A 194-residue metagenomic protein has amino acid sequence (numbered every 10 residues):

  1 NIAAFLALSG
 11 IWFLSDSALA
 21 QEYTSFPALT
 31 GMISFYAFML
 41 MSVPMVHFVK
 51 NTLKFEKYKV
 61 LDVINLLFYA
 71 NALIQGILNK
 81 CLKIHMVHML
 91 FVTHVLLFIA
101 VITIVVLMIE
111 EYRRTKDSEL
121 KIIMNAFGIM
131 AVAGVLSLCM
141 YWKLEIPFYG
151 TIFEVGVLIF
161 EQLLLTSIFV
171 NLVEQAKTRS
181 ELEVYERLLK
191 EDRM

Functional and structural regions predicted by a protein language model:
N1-L6, I11: Juxtamembrane interface at the cytosolic side of transmembrane helices
S9-L182: Interfacial "cap-and-anchor" motif at the non-cytosolic start of specific transmembrane alpha-helices
T178-M194: Amphipathic HAMP/coiled-coil signal-transducing linker helices that couple sensory inputs to cytosolic output domains
